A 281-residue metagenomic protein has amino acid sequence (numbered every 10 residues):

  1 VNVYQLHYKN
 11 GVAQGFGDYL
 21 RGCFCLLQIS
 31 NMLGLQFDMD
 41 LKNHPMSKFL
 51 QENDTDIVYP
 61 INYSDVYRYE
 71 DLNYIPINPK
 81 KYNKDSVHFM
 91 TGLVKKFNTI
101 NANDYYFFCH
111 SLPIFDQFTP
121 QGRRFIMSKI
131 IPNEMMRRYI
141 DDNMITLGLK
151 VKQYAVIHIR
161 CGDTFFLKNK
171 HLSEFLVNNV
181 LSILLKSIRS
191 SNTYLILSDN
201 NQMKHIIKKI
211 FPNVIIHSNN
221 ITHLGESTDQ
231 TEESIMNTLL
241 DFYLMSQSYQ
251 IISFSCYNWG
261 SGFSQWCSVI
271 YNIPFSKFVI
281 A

Functional and structural regions predicted by a protein language model:
V1-A13: Nucleotide-activated donor-dependent transferases that construct or modify glycoconjugates
G11-R21, F166-L172: A short, glycine/small-residue-rich beta-strand->loop->alpha-helix junction that serves as a flexible
L20-M32, V177-L185: Histidine-anchored nucleotide/phosphate-binding helix
F24, Q28, M236-A281: A donor-sugar binding/catalytic signature common to diverse glycosyltransferases and related nucleotide-sugar
K42-S47, P113, R160-T164, D199-M203 (+2 more regions): Short, solvent-exposed loop/turn segments at secondary-structure junctions
M46-S191: Secretory-pathway luminal glycosyltransferase catalytic domains
L50-I57, D65, M203-N213, S264-V269: Short, aromatic/basic amphipathic alpha-helical patches
H158-G162, L185-T231: Catalytic donor nucleotide-activated moiety binding site of glycosyltransferases and closely related
